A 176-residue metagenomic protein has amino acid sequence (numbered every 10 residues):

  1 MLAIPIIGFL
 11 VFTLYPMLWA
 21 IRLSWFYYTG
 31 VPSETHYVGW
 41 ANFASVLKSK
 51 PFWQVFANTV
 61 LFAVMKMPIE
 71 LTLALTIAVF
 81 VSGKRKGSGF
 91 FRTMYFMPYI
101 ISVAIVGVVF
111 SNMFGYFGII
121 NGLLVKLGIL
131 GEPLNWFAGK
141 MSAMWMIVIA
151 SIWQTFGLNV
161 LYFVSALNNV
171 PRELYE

Functional and structural regions predicted by a protein language model:
M1-E176: A structural signal for multi-pass alpha-helical bundles of membrane permease subunits that mediate small-molecule
